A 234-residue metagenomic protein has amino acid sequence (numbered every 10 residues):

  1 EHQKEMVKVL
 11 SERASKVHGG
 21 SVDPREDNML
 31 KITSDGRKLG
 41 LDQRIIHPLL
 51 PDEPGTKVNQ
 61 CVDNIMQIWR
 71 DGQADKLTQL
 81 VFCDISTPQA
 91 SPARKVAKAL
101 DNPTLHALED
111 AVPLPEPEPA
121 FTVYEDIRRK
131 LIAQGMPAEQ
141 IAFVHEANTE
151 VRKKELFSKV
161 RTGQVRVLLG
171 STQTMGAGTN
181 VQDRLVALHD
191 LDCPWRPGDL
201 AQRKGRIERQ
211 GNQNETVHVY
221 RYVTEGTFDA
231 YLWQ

Functional and structural regions predicted by a protein language model:
E1-E53, K57, N64-R70, K76: Inter-lobe connector of SF1/SF2 helicase motors
H2-K4, L39-I46, D84-Q89, N148-T149 (+3 more regions): Short, solvent-exposed loop/turn segments at secondary-structure junctions
A74-K76, Q164-V165: Short, high-confidence coil segments that cap the C-terminus of an alpha-helix and link into the following beta-strand
L77-I85: Conserved RecA-like ASCE P-loop NTPase motor core of nucleic-acid helicases/translocases
I85-H145: Conserved helicase motor "Helicase C" RecA-like lobe of SF1/SF2 P-loop NTPases
E125-I132, P137-T172: Conserved helicase ATPase core of P-loop NTP-dependent helicases/translocases
T179-C193, V217-R221: A short beta-strand element within the Helicase C-terminal
W195-Q234: A conserved SF2-helicase RecA2
